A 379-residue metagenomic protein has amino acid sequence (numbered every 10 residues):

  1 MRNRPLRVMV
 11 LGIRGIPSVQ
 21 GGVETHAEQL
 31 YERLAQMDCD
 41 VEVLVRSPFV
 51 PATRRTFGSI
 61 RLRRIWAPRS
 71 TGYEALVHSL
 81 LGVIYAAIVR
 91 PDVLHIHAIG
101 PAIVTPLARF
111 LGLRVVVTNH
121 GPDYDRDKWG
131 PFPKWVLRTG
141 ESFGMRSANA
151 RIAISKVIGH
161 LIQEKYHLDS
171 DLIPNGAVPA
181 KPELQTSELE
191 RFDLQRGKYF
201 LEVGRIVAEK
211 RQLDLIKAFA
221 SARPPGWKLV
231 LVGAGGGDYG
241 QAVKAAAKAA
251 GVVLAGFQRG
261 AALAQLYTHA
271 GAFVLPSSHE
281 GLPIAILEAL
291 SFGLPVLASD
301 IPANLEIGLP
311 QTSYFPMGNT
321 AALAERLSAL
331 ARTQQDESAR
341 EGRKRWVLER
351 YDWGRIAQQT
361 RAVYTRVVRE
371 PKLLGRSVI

Functional and structural regions predicted by a protein language model:
P5-L6, L11-V19, H26-A27, E32-S70 (+2 more regions): N-terminal strand-loop element at the rim of the active site of nucleotide-sugar-dependent glycosyltransferases
M9-L11, D193-S221, V230: Conserved donor-binding/catalytic core segment of Leloir-type glycosyltransferases
I84-A87, F110, K134-R151: Membrane-proximal helix-turn-helix segments that form the acceptor-binding/catalytic region of lipid-linked
Q241-A261: Nucleotide-activated donor-binding/catalytic signature segment of Leloir-type glycosyltransferases, i.e., the conserved
F257-Q258, Q265-A270: Short alpha-helical donor nucleotide-sugar binding micro-motif in glycosyltransferases
S278: Aromatic "clamp/platform" in nucleotide-sugar-dependent glycosyltransferases that forms part of the donor/acceptor
P295-A298: Short hydrophobic beta-strand element within catalytic cores of glycosyltransferases and related nucleotide-activated
T312-A321, S328-Q334: Conserved acidic donor-binding segment of nucleotide-sugar-dependent glycosyltransferases
